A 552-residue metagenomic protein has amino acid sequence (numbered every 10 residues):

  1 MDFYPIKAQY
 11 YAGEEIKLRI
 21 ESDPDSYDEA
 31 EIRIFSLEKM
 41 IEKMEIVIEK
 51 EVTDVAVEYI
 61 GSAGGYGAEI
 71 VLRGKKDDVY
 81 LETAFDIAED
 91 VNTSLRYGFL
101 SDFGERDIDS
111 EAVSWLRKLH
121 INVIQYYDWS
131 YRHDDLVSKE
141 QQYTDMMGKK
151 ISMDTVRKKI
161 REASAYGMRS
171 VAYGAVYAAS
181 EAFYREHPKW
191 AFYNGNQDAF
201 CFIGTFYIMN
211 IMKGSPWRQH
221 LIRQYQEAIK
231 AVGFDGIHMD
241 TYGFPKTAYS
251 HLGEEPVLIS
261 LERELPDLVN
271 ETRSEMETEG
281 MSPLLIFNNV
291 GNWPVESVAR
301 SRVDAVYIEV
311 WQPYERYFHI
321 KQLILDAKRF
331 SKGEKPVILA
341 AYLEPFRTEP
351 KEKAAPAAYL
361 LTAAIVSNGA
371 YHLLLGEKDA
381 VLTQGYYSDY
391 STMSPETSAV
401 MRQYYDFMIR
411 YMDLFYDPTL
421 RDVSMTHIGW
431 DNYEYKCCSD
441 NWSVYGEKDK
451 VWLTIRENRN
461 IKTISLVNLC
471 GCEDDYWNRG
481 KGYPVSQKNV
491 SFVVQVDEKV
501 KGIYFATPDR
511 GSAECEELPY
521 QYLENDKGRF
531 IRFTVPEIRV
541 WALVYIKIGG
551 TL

Functional and structural regions predicted by a protein language model:
M1-D90: Beta-strand-enriched, solvent-exposed domains that form extended recognition/catalytic surfaces
Y80-R132: An acidic-aromatic substrate-binding cleft motif
D102-R106, A172-V232: Active-site-adjacent "subsite" loops/lids of carbohydrate-active enzymes
S130-V156, F183-G214, G243-R263: Aromatic- and acidic-residue-enriched carbohydrate-binding clefts of CAZyme catalytic domains
K213-V306, V310-L325, S331-K332: Active-site neighborhood of glycoside hydrolase catalytic domains
T241, E334-T426: Aromatic/acidic polysaccharide-binding cleft in carbohydrate-active enzymes
C437-E498, A542: Carbohydrate-binding surface patches
E524-L552: C-terminal beta-strand-rich structural cap/linker in extracellular carbohydrate-active enzymes
